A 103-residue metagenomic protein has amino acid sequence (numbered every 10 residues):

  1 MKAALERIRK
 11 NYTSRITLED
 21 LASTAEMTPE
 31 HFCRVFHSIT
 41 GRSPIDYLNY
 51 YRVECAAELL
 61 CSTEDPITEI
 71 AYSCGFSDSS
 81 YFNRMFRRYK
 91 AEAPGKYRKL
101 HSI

Functional and structural regions predicted by a protein language model:
A3, R7-R9, R15-E54, D65 (+1 more regions): Basic/polar phosphate-binding segments, predominantly the helix-turn-helix DNA-binding elements of transcriptional
S102-I103: Non-catalytic signal-transmission and effector/linker regions of two-component phosphorelay proteins
